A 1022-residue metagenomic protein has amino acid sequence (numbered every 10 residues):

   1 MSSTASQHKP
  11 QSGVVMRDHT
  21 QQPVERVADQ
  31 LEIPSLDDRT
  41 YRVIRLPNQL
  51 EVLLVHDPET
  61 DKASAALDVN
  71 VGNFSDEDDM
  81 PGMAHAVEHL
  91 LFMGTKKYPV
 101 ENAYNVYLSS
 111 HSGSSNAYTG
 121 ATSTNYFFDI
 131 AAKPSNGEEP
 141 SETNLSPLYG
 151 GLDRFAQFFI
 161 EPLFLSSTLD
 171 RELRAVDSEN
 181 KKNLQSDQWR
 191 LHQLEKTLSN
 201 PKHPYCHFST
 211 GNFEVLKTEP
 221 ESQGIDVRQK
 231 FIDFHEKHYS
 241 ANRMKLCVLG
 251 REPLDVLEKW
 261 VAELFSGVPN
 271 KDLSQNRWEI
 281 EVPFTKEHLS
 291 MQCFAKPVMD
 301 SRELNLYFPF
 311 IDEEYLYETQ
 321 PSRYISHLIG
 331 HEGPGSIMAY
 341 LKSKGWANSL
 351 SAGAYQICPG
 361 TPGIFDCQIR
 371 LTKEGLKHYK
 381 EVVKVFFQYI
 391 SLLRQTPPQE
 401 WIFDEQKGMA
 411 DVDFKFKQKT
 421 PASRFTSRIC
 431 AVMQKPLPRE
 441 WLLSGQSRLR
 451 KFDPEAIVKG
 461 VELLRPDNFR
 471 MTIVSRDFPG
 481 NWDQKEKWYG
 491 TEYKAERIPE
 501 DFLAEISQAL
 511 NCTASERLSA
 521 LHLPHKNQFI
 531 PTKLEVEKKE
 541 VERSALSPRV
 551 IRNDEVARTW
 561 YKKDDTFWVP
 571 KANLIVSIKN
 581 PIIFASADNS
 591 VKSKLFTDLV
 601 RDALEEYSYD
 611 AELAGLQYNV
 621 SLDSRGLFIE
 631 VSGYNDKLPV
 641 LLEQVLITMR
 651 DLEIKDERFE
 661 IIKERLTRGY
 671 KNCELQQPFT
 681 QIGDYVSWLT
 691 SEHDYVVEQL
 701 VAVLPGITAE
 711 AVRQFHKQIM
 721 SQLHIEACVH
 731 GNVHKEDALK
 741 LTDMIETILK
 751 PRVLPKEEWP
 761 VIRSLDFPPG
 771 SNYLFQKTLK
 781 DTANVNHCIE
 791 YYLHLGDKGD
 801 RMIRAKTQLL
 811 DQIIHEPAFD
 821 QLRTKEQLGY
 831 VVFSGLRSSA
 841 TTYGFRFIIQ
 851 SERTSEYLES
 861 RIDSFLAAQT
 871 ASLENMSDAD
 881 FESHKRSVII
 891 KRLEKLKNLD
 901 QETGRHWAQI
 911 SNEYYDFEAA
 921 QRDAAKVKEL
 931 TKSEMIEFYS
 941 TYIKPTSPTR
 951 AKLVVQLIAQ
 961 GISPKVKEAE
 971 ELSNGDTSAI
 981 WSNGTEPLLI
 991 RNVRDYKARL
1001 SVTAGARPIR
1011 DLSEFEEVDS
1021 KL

Functional and structural regions predicted by a protein language model:
S2-V27, C247-G250, I402-T566, L574 (+4 more regions): C-terminal regions of mature proteins
S35-A63: Mature N-terminal segment immediately following signal peptide/propeptide cleavage in secreted/periplasmic
E59, S64-E142, P147, G151 (+9 more regions): M16/MPP (pitrilysin/insulinase) zinc-metallopeptidase core fold and M16-derived inactive scaffolds
V71-S75, I130-N144, G250-E252, F310-E313 (+8 more regions): A generic structural motif
N105-V106, S123, E161-K181, P253 (+7 more regions): Acidic/histidine-enriched alpha-helical segments
L163-H207, E214-Q229, V248-S266, N270-S274 (+10 more regions): Non-catalytic accessory/assembly modules
L304, P309-I311, Y317-Q399, V550-L622 (+5 more regions): Structured mid-domain segments that build the active-site/substrate or prosthetic-cofactor binding neighborhood
